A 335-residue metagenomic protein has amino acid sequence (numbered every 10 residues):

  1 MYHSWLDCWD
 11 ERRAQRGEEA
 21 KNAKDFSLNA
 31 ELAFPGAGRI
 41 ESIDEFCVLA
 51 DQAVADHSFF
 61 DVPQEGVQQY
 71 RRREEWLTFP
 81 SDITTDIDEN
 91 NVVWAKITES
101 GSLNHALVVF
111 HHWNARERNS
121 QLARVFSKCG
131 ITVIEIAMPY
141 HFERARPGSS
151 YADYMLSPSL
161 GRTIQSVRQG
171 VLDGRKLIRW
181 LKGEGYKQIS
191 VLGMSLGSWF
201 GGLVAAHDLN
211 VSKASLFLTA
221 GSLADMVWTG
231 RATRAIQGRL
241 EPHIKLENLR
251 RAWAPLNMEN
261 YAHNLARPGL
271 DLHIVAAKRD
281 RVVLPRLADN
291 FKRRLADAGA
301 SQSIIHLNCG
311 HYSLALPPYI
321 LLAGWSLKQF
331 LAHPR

Functional and structural regions predicted by a protein language model:
M1-T78: N-terminal targeting or regulatory segments adjacent to alpha/beta-hydrolase or S9 domains
D88-E99: A short loop-to-beta-strand scaffold at the N-terminal edge of the catalytic core in hydrolase folds
N104-H112: Short beta-strand element of the alpha/beta-hydrolase
H111-R168: Cap/lid segment of the alpha/beta-hydrolase catalytic domain
A152-S195: Gly/Ser-rich "nucleophile elbow"/oxyanion-hole loop immediately N-terminal to the catalytic nucleophile in hydrolases
L177-A232: Primarily recognizes the serine-hydrolase "nucleophile elbow" in alpha/beta-hydrolase and SGNH/GDSL folds
V227-L287, R293: The feature captures the conserved acid-bearing segment of alpha/beta-hydrolase catalytic domains
D289-R335: C-terminal catalytic histidine-bearing segment of alpha/beta-hydrolase fold enzymes
